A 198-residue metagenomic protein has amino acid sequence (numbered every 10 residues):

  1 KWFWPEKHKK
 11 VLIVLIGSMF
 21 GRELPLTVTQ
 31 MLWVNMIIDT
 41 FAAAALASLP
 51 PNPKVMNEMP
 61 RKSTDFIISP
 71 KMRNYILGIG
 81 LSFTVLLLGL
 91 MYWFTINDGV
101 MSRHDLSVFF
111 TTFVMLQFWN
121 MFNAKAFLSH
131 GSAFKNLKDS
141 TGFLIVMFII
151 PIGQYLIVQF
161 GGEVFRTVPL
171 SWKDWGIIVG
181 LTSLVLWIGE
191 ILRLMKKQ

Functional and structural regions predicted by a protein language model:
K1-S129: Membrane-embedded transport module
I68, M72, S129-I149: C-terminal membrane-solvent junction of multi-pass transporters and transport-like membrane proteins
L81, F118, I152, G161 (+1 more regions): Hydrophobic, well-ordered secondary-structure elements that form the walls of internal hydrophobic environments
L86-L90, F148-E163: Hydrophobic alpha-helical transmembrane segments in multi-pass integral membrane proteins
F110, S171-V185: Small-residue-rich transmembrane alpha-helices that serve as helix-helix interface/gating elements in multipass
M115, N120, G142-I157: Hydrophobic alpha-helical membrane segments
Q159-G176: Extracellular/periplasmic helix-loop-helix junctions in multi-pass membrane proteins
I191-Q198: Membrane-interface capping segments at transmembrane-helix boundaries
